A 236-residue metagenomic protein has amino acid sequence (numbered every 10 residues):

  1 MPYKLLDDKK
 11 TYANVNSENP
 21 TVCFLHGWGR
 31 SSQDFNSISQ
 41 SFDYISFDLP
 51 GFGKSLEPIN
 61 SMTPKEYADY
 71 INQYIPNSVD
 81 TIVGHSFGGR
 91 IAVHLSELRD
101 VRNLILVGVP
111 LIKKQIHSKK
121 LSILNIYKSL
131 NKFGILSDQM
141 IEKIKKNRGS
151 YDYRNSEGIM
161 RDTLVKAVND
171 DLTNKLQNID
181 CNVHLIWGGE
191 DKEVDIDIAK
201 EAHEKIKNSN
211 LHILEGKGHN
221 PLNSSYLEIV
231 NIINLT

Functional and structural regions predicted by a protein language model:
M1-T21, Q40-D43, N234-T236: Alpha/beta-hydrolase fold catalytic core
V15-K54: Conserved HGGG/HGGXW glycine-rich cap/lid loop of the alpha/beta-hydrolase fold
S46-V83, N231: Active-site loop/oxyanion-hole signature of alpha/beta-hydrolase fold enzymes
R90-E97, V101-F133: Flexible "cap/lid" loop of the alpha/beta hydrolase fold
K128-I179: Conserved alpha/beta-hydrolase catalytic His-Asp/Glu region
I179, L185-W187, D191: Short beta-strand/loop motif that positions the catalytic acidic residue of the alpha/beta-hydrolase fold
C181, D195-E204: Short alpha-helix in the alpha/beta-hydrolase fold that links the catalytic acid
K217-E228: Catalytic histidine-centered segment of alpha/beta-hydrolase-like enzymes
